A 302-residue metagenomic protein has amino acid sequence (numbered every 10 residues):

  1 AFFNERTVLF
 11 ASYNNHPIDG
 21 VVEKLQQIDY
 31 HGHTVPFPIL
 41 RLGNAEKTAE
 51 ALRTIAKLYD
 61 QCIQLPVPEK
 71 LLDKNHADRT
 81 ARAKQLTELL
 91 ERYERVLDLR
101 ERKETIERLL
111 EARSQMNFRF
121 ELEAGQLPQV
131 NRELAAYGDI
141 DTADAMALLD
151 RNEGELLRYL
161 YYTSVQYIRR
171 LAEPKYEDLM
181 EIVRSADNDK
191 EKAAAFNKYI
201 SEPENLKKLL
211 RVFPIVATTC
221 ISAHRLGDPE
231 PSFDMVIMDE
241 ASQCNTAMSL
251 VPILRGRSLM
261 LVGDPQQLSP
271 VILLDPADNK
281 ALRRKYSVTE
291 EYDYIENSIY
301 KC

Functional and structural regions predicted by a protein language model:
A1-D98, T105-R108: P-loop NTPase Walker
A1-N4, G20-K24, I28, V216 (+3 more regions): Generic, well-ordered alpha-helical scaffold segments in large soluble proteins
F2, Y13, P17, K198 (+2 more regions): Short, glycine/acidic-rich beta->alpha junctions
T7-L9, P38-I39, P214-V216, D234-M235 (+1 more regions): Beta-sheet entry/capping signal
H16-D19, E23, R211, I215 (+4 more regions): Feature representing long, continuous alpha-helical segments
H31-H33, L206-L210, L250-I253: A general structural signal for short secondary-structure junctions and capping/turn motifs
L110-F233: Conserved helicase NTPase catalytic core signature
I221-M238, S242-C302: Conserved helicase motor core of SF1/SF2 NTP-dependent helicases
